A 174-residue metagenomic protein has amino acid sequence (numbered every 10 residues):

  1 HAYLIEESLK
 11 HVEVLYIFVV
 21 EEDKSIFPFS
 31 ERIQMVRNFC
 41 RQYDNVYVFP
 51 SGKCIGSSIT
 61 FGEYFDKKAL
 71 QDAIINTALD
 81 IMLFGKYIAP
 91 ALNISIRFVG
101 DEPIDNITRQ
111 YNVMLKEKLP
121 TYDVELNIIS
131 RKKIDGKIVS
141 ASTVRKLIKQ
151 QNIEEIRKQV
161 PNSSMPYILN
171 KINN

Functional and structural regions predicted by a protein language model:
H1-N174: Nucleotidyltransferase catalytic core that binds NTPs
